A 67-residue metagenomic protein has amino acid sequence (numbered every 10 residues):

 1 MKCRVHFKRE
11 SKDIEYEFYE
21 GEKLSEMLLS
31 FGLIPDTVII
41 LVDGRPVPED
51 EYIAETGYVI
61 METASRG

Functional and structural regions predicted by a protein language model:
M1-R66: Ubiquitin-like/PB1-type beta-grasp interaction modules and other compact soluble beta-rich domains
